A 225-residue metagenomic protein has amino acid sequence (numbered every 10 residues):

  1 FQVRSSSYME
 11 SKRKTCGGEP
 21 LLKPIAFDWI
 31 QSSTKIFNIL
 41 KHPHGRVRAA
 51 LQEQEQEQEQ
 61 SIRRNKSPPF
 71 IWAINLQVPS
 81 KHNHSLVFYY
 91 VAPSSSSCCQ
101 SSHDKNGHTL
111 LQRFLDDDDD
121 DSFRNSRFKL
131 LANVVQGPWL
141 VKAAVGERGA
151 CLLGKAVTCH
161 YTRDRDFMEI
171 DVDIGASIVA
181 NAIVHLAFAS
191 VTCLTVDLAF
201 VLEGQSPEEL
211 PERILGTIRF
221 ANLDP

Functional and structural regions predicted by a protein language model:
F1-P93: Extended, low-complexity intrinsically disordered regions enriched in serine/proline/glycine/threonine
A50-S61, I71-I74, G154-H160, V179-F188: Eukaryotic intrinsically disordered and solvent-exposed regulatory patches
R64-K66, E147-C151, G175-V179: A short linear-motif detector with a strong N-terminal bias
F70-I170: Amphipathic alpha-helical interface segments within eukaryotic helical scaffold and small GTPase-regulatory domains
L76-S80, A92-S94, I174-I178, F200-S206: Beta-strand elements of well-folded, non-transmembrane domains
D117-D118, P138, H160, G175-I178 (+3 more regions): Generic recognition of well-structured, leucine-rich alpha-helical segments and adjacent helix-turn regions within
C151, D166, I170-D173, T192-A199: Amphipathic alpha-helical interface elements that mediate macromolecular binding in regulatory proteins
V179-P225: Long, compositionally biased interface segments
